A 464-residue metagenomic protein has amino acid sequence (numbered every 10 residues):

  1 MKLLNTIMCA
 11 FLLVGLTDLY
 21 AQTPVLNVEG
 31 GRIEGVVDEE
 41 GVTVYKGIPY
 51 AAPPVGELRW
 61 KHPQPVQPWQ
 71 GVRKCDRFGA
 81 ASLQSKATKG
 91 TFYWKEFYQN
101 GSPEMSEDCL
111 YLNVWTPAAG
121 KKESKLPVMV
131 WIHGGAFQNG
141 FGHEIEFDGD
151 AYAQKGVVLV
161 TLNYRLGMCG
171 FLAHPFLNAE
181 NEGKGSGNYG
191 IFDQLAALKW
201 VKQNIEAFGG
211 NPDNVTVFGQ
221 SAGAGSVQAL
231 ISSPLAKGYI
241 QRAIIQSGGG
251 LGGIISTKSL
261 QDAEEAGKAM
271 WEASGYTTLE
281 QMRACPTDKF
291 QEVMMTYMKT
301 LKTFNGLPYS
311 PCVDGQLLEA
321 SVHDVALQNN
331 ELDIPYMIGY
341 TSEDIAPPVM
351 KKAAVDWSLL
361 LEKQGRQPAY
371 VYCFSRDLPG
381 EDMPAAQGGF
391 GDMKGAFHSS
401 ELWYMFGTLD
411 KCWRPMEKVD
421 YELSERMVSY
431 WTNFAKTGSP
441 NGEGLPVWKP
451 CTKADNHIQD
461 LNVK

Functional and structural regions predicted by a protein language model:
M1-T23: Bacterial Sec-dependent N-terminal signal peptides
Q22-N188, P212, M416-M427, T437-E443 (+1 more regions): Non-catalytic accessory segments of hydrolases
E107-C109, G183-E206, Q261-E265: Alpha/beta-hydrolase active-site loop
G134, Y189-D193, S221-A224: Active-site loop->helix "elbow" adjoining a glycine-rich segment at hydrolase catalytic centers
Q203, A229, K237, Q246-L361: Substrate-access "cap/lid" subdomains that shape and gate the entrance to catalytic or ligand-binding pockets
F208-Q220: Alpha/beta-hydrolase fold nucleophile elbow
G225, A229-Q241: Conserved hydrolase catalytic core segment
L359, K363-K464: Mobile gating loops/cap/lid regions near enzyme active sites that modulate substrate access
